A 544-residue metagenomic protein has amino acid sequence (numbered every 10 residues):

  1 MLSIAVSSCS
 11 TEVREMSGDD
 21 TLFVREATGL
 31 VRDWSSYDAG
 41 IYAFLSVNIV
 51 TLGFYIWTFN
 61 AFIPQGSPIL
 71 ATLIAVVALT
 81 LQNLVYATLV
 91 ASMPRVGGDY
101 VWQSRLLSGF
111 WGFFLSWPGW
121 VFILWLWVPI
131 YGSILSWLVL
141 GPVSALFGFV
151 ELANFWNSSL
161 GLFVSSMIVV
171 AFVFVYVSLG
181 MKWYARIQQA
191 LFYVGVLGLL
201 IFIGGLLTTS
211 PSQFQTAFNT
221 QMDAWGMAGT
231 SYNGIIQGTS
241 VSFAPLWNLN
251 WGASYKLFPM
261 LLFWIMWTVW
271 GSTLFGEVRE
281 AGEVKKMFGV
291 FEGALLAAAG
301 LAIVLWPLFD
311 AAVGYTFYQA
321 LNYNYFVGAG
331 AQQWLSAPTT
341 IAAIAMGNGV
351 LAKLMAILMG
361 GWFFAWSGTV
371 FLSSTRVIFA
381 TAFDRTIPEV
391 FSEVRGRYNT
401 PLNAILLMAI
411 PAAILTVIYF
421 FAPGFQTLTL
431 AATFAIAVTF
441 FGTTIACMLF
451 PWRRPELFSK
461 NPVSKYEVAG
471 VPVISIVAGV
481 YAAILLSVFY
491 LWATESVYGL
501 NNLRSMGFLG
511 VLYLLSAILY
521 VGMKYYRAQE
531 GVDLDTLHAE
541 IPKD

Functional and structural regions predicted by a protein language model:
L2-S67, L79-L84, T220-S231, K524-D544: Membrane-interface "cap" regions at the ends of multi-pass membrane proteins
L22-W137, T268-G271, F291-A294, W492-Y498 (+1 more regions): Transmembrane helix-boundary motif of multi-pass solute transporters/channels
L30, G161, A190, V394-Y398 (+1 more regions): C-terminal membrane-solvent junction of multi-pass transporters and transport-like membrane proteins
Y37, S159-M167, R279-A302, F379-F420 (+1 more regions): Loop-to-transmembrane helix boundary motifs in multi-pass membrane proteins
D38-G53, S166-V169, G226-L305, F309-A312 (+2 more regions): Hydrophobic, membrane-embedded alpha-helices of multi-pass small-molecule transporters
T80-V170, F174, G360, F364-V377 (+2 more regions): Hydrophobic transmembrane alpha-helices that form the core helical bundles of multi-pass secondary transporters
V101-G109, M227-V241, E292-G368, P388-A432: TM-loop-TM module centered on a large, flexible mid-protein loop between adjacent transmembrane helices in multi-pass
L162-M227, M266, V290-A299, T429-G442 (+4 more regions): Membrane-interface loop-to-helix entry segments
